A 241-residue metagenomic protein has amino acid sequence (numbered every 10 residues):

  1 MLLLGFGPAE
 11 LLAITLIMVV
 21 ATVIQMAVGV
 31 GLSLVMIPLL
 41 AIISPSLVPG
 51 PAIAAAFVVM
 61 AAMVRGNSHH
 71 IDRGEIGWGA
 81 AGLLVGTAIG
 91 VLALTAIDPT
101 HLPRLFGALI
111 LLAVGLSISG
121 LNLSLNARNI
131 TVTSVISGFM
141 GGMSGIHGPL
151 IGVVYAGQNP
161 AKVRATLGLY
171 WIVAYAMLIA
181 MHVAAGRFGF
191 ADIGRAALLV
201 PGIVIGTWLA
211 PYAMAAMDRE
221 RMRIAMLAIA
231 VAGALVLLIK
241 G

Functional and structural regions predicted by a protein language model:
M1-E10: Short, strongly hydrophobic alpha-helical membrane anchors
L2, L235-G241: Juxtamembrane boundary at the C-terminal end of a transmembrane helix
E10-G77, S134-V135, G141, G148-T207: Small-residue-rich hydrophobic segments that form or flank transmembrane alpha-helices in multi-pass membrane proteins
I42, H70, A96-P99, G157 (+1 more regions): Helix-loop interface residues and adjacent transmembrane-helix termini in multi-pass membrane transporters, primarily
S46-I118: Membrane helix-loop-helix hairpins that form the core translocation module of multi-pass transporters
I53, G107-I110, V114, G168 (+3 more regions): Residues within membrane-spanning alpha-helices of integral membrane proteins, especially the hydrophobic core/packing
W78, W208-A230: Interfacial loop-to-transmembrane junctions
